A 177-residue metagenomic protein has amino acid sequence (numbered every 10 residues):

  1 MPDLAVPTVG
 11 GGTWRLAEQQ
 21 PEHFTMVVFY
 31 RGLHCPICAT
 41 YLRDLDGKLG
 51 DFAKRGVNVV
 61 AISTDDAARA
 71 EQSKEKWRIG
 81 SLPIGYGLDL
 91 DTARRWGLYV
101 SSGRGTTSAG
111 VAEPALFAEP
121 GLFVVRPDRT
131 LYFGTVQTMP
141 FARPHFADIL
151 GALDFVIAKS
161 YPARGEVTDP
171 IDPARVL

Functional and structural regions predicted by a protein language model:
M1-L177: Chalcogenol-based redox active-site neighborhoods
